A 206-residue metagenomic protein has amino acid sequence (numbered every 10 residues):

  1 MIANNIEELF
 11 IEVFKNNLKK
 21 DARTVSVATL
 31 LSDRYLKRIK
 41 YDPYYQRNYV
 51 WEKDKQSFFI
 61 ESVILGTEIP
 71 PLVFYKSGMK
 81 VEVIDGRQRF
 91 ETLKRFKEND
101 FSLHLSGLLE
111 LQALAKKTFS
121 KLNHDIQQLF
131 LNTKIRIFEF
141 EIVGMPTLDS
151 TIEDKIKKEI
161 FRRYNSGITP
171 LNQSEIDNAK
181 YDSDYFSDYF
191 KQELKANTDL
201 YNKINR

Functional and structural regions predicted by a protein language model:
I2-E7, I11-D21, Y45-R206: Basic- and aromatic-enriched surface patches that contact anionic nucleotides/nucleic acids
V27-S32: C-terminal active-site-capping segments
L36-Y44: A short, surface-exposed helix-loop junction/capping segment
